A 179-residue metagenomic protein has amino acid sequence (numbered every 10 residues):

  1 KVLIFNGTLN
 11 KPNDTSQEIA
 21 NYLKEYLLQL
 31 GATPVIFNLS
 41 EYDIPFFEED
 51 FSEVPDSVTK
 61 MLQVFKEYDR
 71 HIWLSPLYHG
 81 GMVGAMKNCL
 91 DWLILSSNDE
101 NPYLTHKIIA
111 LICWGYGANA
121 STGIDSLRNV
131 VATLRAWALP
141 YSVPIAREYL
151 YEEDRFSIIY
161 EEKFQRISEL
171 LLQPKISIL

Functional and structural regions predicted by a protein language model:
K1-A32: N-terminal beta1-alpha1 ligand-phosphate binding loop
N6, N38, S142-P144: Residue-level recognition of beta-strand->loop/alpha-helix junctions
G7, L39, W114-Y116: Cofactor-binding loop segments of dinucleotide-utilizing enzymes, especially the Rossmann-like FAD- and NAD(P)+-binding
S16, A20, V54, M86 (+1 more regions): Short, conserved glycine- and acidic-residue-centered signature motifs in active-site or ligand-binding loops
I19-A20, G123, K163, I167: Hydrophobic alpha-helical membrane-association signature
L30, W137-L179: Glycine-rich phosphate/pyrophosphate-binding loop and the adjoining helix
L39-D56, Y151-D154: N-terminal beta-loop-helix "entrance" segment that forms/cooperates in small-molecule cofactor or anionic ligand
D56-L134: Helix-loop-strand module that forms the ligand-binding subsite of alpha/beta enzymes
